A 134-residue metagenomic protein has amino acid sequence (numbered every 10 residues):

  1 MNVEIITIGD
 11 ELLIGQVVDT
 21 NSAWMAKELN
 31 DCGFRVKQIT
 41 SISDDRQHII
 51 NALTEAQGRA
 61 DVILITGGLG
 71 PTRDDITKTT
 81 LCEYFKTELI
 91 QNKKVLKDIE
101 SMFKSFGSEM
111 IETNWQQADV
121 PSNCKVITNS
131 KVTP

Functional and structural regions predicted by a protein language model:
M1-I39: Glycine-rich phosphate/diphosphate-binding loop of Rossmann-like nucleotide-binding domains
D10-E11, G68-P71: Short glycine-rich anion-binding loops that position phosphate/pyrophosphate groups of nucleotides and phosphorylated
W24, H48-A52: Well-ordered alpha-helical segments embedded in enzymatic catalytic cores
Q38-H48: Short beta->alpha junction loops
H48, I76-P134: Proline/glycine-rich low-complexity loops and linkers
A60: An anion/phosphate-binding loop that grips the pyrophosphate of nucleotide cofactors and donors
